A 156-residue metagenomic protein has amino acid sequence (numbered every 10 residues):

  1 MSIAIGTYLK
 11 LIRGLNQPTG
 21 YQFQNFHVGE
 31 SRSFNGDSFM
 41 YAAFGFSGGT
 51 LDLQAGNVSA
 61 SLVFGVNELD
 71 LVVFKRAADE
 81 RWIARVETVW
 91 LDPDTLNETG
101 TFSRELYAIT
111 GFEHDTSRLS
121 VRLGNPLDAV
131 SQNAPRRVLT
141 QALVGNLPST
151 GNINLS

Functional and structural regions predicted by a protein language model:
M1-Y41: Polar/acidic, low-complexity leader/linker segments enriched in S/T/G and N/D
I3, L96-T101, L119, L127 (+1 more regions): Intrinsic low-complexity, intrinsically disordered or marginally ordered coil/linker segments
Y8-L15, D70-T110: Short, acidic/charged, Gly/Pro-enriched secondary-structure junctions
N35-S59: Short beta-strand/loop turn elements enriched in aromatics
N57-R76: Charged, amphipathic alpha-helical segments
V58, G111-P126: Short, solvent-exposed secondary-structure boundary/capping segments
G65-N67, V89-L91, H114, P126-D128: Solvent-exposed coil/turn segments that connect beta secondary-structure elements in extracytoplasmic/periplasmic
P126-S156: Intrinsically disordered, low-complexity terminal/linker regions enriched in Pro/Ser/Gly and acidic residues
